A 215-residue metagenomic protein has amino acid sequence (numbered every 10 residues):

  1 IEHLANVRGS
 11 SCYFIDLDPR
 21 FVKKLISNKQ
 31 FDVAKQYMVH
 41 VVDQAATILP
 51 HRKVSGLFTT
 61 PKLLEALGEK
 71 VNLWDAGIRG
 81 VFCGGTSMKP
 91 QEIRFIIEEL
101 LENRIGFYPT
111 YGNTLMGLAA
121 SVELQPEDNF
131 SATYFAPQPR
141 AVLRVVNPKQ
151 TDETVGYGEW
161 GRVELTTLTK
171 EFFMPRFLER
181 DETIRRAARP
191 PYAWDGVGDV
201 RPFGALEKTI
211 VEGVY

Functional and structural regions predicted by a protein language model:
E2-S11: Conserved short alpha-helical elements in the N-terminal third of ANL/AMP-binding
S10-Y215: Active-site glycine/GP-rich loop and adjacent strand/helix microenvironment that borders small-molecule binding pockets
